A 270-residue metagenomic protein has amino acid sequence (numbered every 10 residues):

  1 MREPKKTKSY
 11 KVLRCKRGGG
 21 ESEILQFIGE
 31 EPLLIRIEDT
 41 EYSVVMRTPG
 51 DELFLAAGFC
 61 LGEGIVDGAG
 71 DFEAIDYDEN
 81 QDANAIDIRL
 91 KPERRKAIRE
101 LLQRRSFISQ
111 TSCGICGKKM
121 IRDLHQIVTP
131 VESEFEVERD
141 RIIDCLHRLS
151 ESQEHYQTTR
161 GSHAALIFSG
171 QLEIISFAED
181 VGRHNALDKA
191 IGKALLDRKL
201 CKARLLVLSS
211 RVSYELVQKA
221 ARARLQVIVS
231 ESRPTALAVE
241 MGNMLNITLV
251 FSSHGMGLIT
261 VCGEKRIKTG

Functional and structural regions predicted by a protein language model:
M1-A165, S169-G170, I174-F177: Intrinsically disordered, low-complexity regions enriched in acidic/Ser/Thr/Pro/Gln residues
S150-S152, G161-C201, T269: N-terminal-biased segments
R183-G270: Feature captures the catalytic cores and cofactor-binding loops of soluble hydro-lyases/lyases that act on carboxylate
